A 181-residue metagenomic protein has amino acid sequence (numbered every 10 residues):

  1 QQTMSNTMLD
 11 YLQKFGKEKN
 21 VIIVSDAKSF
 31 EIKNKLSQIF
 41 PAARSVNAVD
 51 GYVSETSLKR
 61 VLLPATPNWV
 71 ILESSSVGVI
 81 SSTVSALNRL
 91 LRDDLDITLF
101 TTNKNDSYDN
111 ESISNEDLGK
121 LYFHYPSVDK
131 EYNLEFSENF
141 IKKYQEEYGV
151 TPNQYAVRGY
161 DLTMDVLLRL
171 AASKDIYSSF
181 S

Functional and structural regions predicted by a protein language model:
Q2-A48: An alpha-beta-alpha
Q2-N6, A27-E31, S74-S81, E131-E138 (+1 more regions): Soluble non-cytosolic domains of exported or imported proteins
N6, D10, N34, Q38 (+5 more regions): Solvent-exposed, polar/charged alpha-helical surfaces in well-ordered, non-transmembrane soluble domains, broadly
K17-V21, A42-V46, A65-W69, R92-T98 (+1 more regions): Loop/turn elements at helix/coil->beta-strand transitions in domains of secreted/extracellular proteins
K19-D26, A65-T83, L95-T102, A156: Periplasmic-binding protein-like
A42-P64: A short, well-structured beta->alpha microelement
S82-R158: Extracellular/periplasmic periplasmic-binding protein-like sensory domains
G149-A156, L167-S181: Segments of small-molecule ligand-sensing domains
